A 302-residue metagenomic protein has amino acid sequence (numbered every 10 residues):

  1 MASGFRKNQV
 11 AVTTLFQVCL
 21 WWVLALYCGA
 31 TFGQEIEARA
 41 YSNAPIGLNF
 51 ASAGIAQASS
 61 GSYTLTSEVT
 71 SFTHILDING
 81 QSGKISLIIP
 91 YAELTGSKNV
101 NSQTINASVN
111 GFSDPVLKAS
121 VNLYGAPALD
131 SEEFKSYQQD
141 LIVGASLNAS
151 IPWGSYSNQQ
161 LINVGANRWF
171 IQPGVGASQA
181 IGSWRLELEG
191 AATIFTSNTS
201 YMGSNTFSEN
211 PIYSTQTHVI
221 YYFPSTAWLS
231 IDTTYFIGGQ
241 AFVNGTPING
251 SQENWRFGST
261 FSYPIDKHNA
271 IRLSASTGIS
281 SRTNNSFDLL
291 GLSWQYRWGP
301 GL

Functional and structural regions predicted by a protein language model:
M1-S42, P300-L302: Cleavable N-terminal export/targeting peptides
A30-G54, G125-L141, G299-L302: Outer-membrane beta-barrel biogenesis signature
N49, G80-K84, A126-P127, S183-L186 (+3 more regions): Repeated loop/turn-to-beta-strand initiation elements of outer-membrane beta-barrel proteins
N49-A51, T66-T70, S113-A119, V143 (+5 more regions): Hydrophobic, lipid-facing positions within transmembrane beta-strands of outer-membrane proteins
A53-I55, T70-L76, L117-L123, L147 (+5 more regions): Residues on the lipid-exposed face of transmembrane beta-strands in outer-membrane beta-barrel proteins
I55-G61, I89-T95, L123, A149-S155 (+5 more regions): Transmembrane beta-strands of outer-membrane beta-barrel pores
E93-S208, G250: Outer-membrane pore/translocation modules
N205-L302: Outer membrane beta-barrel transmembrane domains
